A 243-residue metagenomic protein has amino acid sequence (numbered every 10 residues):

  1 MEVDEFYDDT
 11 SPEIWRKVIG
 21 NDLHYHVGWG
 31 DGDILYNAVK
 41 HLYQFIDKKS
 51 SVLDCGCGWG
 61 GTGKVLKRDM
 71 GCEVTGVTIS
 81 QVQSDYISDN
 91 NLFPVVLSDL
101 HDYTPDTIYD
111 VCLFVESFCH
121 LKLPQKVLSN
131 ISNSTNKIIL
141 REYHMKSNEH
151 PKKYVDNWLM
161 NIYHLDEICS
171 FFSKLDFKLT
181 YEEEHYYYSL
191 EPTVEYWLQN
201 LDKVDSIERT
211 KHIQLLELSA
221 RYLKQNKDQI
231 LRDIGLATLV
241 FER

Functional and structural regions predicted by a protein language model:
M1-H26: N-terminal, positively charged/glycine-rich alpha-helical extensions of SAM-dependent methyltransferases
G32-K49: Conserved alpha-helix/loop element of class I SAM-dependent methyltransferases that forms part of the SAM/SAH-binding
W59-F93, L97: Class I SAM-dependent methyltransferase SAM/SAH-binding core
L113: A conserved beta-strand element that flanks and buttresses the S-adenosyl-L-methionine
Q125-K137: A short glycine-rich, Lys/Arg-flanked "PGG" loop and its adjoining helix->strand segment in the class I
Y143-M160: Short, glycine-/aromatic-enriched active-site segment of Class I SAM-dependent methyltransferases
N161-D176: Short alpha-helix
Y187-I230: C-terminal helical/coil "lid" or tail adjacent to the Rossmann-like core of SAM-dependent
